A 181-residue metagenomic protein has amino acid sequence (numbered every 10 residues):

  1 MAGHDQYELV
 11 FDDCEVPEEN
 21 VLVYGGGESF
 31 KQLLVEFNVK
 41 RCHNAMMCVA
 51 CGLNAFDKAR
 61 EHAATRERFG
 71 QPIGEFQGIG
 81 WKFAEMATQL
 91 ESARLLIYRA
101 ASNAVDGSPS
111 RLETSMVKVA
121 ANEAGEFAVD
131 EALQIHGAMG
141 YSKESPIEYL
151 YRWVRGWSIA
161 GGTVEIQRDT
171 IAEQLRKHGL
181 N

Functional and structural regions predicted by a protein language model:
M1-D5, V23: Short Gly/Pro-enriched turn/cap motifs at secondary-structure boundaries
E8-C14, Y24-E28, V35-N181: Alpha-helical interface subdomain recognition
E18-V21: Short helix/loop capping segments that flank catalytic or ligand/cofactor-binding pockets
